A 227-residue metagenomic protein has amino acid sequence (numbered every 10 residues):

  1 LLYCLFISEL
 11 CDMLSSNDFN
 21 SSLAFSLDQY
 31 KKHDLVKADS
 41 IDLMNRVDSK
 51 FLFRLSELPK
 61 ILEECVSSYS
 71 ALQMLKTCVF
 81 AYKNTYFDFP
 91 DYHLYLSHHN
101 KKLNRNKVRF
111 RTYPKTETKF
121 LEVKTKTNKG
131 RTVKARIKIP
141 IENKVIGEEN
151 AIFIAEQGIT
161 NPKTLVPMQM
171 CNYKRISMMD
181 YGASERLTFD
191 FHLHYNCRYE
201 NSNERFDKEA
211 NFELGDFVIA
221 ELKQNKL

Functional and structural regions predicted by a protein language model:
L2-L227: Phosphate-end processing signature that detects enzymes handling 5′-triphosphorylated RNA and polyphosphate
